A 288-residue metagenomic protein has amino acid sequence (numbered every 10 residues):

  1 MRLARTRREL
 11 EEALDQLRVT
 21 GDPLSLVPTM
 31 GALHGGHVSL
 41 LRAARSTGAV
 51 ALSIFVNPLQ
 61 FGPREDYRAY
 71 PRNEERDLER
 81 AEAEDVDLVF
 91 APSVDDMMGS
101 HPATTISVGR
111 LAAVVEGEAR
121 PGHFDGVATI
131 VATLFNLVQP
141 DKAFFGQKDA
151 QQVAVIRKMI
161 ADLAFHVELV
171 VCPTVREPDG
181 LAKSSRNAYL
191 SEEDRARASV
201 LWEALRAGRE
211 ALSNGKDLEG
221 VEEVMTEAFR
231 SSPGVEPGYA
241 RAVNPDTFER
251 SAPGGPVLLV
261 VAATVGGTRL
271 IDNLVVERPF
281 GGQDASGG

Functional and structural regions predicted by a protein language model:
R2-G234, V243, T247, G267 (+1 more regions): Nucleotidyltransferase catalytic core that binds NTPs
V224-G288: Phosphate/ribose-recognition catalytic cores of enzymes acting on nucleotide-derived substrates
